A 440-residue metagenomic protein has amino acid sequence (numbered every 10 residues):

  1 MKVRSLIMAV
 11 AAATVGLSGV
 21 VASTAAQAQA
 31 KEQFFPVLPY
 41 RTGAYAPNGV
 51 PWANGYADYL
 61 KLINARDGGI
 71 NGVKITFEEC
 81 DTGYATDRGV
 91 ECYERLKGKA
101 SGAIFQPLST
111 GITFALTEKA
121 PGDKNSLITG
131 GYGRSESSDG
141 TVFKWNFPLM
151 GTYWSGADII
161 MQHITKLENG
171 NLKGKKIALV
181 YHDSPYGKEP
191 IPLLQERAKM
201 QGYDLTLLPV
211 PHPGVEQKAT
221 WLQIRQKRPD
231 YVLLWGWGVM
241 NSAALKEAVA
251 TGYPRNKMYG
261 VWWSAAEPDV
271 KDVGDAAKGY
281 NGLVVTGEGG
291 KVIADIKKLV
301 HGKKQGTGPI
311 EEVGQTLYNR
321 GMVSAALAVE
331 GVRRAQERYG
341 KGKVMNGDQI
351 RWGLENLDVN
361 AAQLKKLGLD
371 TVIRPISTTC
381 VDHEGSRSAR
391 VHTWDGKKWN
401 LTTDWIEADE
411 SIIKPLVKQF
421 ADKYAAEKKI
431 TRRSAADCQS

Functional and structural regions predicted by a protein language model:
M1-A13: Bacterial N-terminal signal peptides that target proteins for export
V15-A25: C-terminal segment of classical bacterial N-terminal signal peptides
A30-F34, P47-N54, R66-G140, L149 (+3 more regions): Beta-alpha junction/loop-to-helix N-cap segments that form part of ligand/metal-binding clefts
T82, L127-T129, G133-S138, P213 (+2 more regions): Venus flytrap/periplasmic-binding-protein-like
R88, G111, S135-E136, K144-G252 (+1 more regions): Extracellular/periplasmic Venus flytrap/periplasmic-binding protein
L96-T110, I128-G130, K176-Y181, R228-G238 (+4 more regions): Periplasmic-binding protein-like
A248-A325, F420: Extracellular/periplasmic periplasmic-binding protein-like sensory domains
T307-Y318, V329-D404: Segments of small-molecule ligand-sensing domains
